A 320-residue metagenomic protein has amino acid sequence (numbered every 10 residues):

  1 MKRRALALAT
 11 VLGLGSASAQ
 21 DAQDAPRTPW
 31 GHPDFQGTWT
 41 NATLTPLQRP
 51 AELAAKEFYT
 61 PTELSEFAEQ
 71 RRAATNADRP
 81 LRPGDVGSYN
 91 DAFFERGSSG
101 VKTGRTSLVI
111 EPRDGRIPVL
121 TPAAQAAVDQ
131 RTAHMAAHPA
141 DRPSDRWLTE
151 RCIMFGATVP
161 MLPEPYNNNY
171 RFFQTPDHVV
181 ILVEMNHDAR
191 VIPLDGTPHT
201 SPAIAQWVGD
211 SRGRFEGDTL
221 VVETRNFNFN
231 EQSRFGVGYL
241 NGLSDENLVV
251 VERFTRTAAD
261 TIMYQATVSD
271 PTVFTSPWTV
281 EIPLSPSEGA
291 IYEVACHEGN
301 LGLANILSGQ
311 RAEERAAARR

Functional and structural regions predicted by a protein language model:
M1-A7: Bacterial N-terminal signal peptides that target proteins for export
A7-G15: Bacterial N-terminal signal peptides
A19-R320: PEST-like low-complexity, intrinsically disordered acidic/proline/serine-rich tracts that flank trafficking/processing
